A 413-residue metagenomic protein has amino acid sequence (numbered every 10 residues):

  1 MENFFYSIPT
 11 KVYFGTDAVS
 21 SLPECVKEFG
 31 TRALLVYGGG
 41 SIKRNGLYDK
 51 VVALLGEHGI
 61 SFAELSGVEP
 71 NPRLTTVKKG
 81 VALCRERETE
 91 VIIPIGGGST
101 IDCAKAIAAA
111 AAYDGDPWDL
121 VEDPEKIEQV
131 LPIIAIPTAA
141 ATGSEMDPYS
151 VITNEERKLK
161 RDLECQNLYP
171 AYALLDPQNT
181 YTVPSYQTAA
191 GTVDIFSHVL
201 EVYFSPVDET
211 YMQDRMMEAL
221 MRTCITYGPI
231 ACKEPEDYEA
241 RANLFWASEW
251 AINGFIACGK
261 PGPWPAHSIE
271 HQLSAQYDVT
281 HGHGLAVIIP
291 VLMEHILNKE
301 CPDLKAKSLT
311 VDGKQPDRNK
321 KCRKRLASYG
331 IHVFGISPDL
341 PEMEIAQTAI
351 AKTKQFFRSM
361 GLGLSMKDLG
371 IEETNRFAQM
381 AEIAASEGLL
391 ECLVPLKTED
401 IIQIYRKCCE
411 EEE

Functional and structural regions predicted by a protein language model:
M1-V91, M366-K367: ATP/NTP phosphate-donor binding region
T10, S20, A112-R215, K321-S328: A glycine/threonine-rich phosphate-anchoring loop and its flanking beta-alpha core in nucleotide/phosphate-binding
K50-V51, K78-V81, T100-D114, M146-D147: Short Gly/Thr/Asp-enriched flexible loops that form oxyanion-binding sites at enzyme active sites
V68-P72, S99, I107-A111, T138-A141 (+2 more regions): Acidic, glycine-rich active-site loops and adjacent beta-strand->loop/helix elements that engage anionic groups
T89-K105, T138-S144, Q276-V279: Glycine/serine-rich anion-binding loops at beta->alpha junctions that coordinate negatively charged ligand groups
N167, R323-E413: C-terminal charged capping/lid subdomain of soluble metabolic enzymes
V202, P206-K352: Active-site segments that bind and position negatively charged phosphate/pyrophosphate groups
